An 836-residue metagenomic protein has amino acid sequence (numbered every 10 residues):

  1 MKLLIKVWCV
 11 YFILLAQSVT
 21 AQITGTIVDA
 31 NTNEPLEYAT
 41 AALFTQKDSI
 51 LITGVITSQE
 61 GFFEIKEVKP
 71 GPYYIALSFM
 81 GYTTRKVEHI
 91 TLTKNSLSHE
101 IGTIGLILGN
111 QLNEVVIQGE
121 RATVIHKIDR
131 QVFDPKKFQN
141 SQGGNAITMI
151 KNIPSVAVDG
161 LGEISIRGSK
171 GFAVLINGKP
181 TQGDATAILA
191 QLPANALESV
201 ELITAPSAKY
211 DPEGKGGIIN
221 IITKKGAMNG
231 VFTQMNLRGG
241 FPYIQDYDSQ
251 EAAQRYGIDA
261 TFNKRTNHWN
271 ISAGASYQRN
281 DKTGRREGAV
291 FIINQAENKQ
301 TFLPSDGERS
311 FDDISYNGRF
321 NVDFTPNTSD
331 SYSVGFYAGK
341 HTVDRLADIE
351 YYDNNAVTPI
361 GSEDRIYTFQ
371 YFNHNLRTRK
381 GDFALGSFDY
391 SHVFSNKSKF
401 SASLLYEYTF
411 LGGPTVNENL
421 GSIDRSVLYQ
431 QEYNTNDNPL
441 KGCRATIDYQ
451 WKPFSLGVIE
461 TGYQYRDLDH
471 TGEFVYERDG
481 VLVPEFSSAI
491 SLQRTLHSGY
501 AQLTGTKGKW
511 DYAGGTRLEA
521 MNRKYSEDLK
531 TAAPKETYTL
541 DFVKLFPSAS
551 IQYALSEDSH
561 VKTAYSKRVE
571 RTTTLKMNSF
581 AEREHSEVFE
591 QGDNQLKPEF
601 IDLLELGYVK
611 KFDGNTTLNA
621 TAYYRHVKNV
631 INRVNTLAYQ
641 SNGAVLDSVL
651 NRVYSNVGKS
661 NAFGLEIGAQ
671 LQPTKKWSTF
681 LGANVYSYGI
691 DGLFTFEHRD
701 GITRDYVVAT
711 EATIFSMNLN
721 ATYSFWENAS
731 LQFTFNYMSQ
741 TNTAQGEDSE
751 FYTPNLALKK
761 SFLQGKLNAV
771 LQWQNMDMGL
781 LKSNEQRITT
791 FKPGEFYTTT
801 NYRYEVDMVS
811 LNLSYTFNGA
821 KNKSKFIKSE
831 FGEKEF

Functional and structural regions predicted by a protein language model:
T40-F44, S78-M80, L97-Q139, D159-L161 (+2 more regions): Short, acidic, small-residue-rich periplasmic hinge/interaction motif at the N-terminus of Gram-negative outer-membrane
Q46-F62: Short, acidic Ser/Thr/Gly-rich low-complexity loop/linker segments typical of extracellular and cell-surface proteins
G102-I104, A146-T148, A187-I188, L202 (+3 more regions): N-terminal periplasmic accessory domains that precede and gate Gram-negative outer-membrane beta-barrel machines
A146, N152, K179-K209: Short acidic/polar hinge/loop motifs at secondary-structure boundaries that mediate gating or recognition
S249-F291, N298-A347, D382-S395, S678-G682: Transmembrane beta-barrel wall of Gram-negative outer-membrane proteins
G442-T446, F486-S488, Q493, D593 (+4 more regions): Outer membrane beta-barrel strand-and-loop segments of large Gram-negative receptors, especially TonB-dependent
N522-E527, Y553, E557-L603, Y624-D647 (+3 more regions): Surface-exposed extracellular loop regions of Gram-negative outer-membrane beta-barrel proteins, predominantly
K760-F836: C-terminal beta-signal and adjacent terminal beta-strands/loops of Gram-negative outer-membrane beta-barrel proteins
